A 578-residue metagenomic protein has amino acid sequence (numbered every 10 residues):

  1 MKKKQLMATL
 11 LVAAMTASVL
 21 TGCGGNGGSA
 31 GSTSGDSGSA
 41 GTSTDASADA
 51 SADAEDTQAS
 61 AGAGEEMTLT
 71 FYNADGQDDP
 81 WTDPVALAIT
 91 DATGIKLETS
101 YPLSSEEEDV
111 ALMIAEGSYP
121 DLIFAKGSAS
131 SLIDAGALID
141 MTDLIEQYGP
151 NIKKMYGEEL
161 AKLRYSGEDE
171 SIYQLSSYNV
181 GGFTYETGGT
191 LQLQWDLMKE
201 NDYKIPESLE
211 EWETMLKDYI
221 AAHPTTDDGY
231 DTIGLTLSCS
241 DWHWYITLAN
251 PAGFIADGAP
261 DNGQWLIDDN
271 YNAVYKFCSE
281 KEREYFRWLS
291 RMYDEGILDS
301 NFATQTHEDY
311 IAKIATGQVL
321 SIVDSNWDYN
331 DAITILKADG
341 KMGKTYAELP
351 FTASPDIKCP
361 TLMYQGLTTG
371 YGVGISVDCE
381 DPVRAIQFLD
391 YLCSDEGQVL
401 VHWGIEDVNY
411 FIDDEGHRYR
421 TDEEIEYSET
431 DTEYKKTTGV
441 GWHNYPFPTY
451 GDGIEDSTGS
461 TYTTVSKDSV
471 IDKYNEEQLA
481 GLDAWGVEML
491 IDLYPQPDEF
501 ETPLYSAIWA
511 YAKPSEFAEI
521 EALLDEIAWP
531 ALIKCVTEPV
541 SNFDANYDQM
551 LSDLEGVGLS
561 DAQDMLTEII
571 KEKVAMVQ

Functional and structural regions predicted by a protein language model:
M1-L10: Bacterial N-terminal signal peptides that target proteins for export
A8, C23-T214, H223, A256-W265 (+2 more regions): Conserved N-terminal structural module of periplasmic/extracytoplasmic solute-binding proteins
S18-G22: C-terminal motif of bacterial Sec signal peptides marking the signal peptidase cleavage site
D75-D79, I89, G181, Y185-Q192 (+3 more regions): Extracytoplasmic/periplasmic substrate-binding proteins
E170-W244, I267-K313, Q318, S325 (+2 more regions): Helix-loop-helix "hinge/cap" segment bordering the ligand-binding cleft or interdomain interface
K313-I322, W327-T352, S376, I386 (+1 more regions): Long, K/E/R/D-enriched contiguous segments that form extended
G343-A353, T361-D431, K435, G439-W442: Polar, glycine-rich mid-to-C-terminal structural blocks that act as macromolecule-binding/assembly scaffolds
V399-P530, K534: Conserved small-residue motifs centered on glycine
